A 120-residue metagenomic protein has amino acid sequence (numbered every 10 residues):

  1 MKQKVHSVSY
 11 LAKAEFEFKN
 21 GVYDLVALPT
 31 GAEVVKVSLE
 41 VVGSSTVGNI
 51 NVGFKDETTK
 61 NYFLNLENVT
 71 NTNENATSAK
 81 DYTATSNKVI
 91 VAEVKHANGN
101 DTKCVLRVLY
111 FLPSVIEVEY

Functional and structural regions predicted by a protein language model:
M1-Y120: Surface-exposed, low-hydrophobicity beta-strand/loop segments enriched in small/polar/acidic residues
